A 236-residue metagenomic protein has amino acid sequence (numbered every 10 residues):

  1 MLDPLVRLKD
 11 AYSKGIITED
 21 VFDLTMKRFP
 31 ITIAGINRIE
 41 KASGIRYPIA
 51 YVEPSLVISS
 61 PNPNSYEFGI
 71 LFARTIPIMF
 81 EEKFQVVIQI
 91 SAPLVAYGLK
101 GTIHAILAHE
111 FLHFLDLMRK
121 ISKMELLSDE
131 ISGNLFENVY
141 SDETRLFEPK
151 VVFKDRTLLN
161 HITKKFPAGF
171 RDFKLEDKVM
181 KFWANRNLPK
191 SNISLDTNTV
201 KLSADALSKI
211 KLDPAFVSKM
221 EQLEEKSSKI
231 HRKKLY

Functional and structural regions predicted by a protein language model:
M1-P77, T199-Y236: A metal-dependent hydrolase signature that marks the N-terminal structural subdomain at the beginning of catalytic folds
T32, N37-E40, Q89, D116 (+2 more regions): Polar/charged side chains located within well-ordered beta-strands of beta-rich proteins
P48-Y51, S55-V57, Q85-P93, A105 (+2 more regions): Ordered hydrophobic segments in well-structured contexts
S60-G101, M118: Active-site scaffold of zinc-dependent metalloenzymes
K100-T102, S128-D129: Short, surface-exposed coil-to-beta transition loops
A105-M118: Active-site recognition of the HExxH zinc-binding catalytic motif
R119, K123-P167: Post-HExxH zinc-binding segment in Zn-dependent metallohydrolases
V152, R156-Y236: Pan-zinc metallopeptidase signature
